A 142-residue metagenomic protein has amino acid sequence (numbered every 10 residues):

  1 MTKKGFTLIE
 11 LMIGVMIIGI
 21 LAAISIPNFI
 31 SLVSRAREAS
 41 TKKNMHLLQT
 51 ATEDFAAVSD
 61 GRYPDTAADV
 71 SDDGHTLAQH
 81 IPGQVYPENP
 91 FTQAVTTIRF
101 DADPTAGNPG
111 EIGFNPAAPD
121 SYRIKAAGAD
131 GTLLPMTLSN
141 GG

Functional and structural regions predicted by a protein language model:
M1-F29: N-terminal single-pass transmembrane signal-anchor helix
S34-M45: Membrane-proximal amphipathic alpha-helices that sit immediately adjacent to an N-terminal transmembrane/signal-anchor
N44-D60: N-terminal alpha-helical signal peptides/signal-anchor transmembrane segments
A57-D130: Extracellular/periplasmic head regions of type IV pilus-like filament subunits
A129-G142: Low-complexity, S/T/G/P-rich flexible repeat/linker segments used as non-globular hinges and stalks within
